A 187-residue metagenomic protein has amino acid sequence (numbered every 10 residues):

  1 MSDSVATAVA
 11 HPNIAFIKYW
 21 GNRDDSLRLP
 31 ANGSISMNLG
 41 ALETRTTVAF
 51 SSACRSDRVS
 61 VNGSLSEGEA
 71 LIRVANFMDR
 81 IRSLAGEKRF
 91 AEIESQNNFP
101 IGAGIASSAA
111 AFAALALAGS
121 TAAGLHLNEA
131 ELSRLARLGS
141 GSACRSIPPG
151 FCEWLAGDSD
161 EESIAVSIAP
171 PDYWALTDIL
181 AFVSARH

Functional and structural regions predicted by a protein language model:
M1-A103, L117-L127, V183-A185: ATP-binding N-lobe of GHMP and related small-molecule kinases
D3-A6, I93, A109, R134 (+1 more regions): Hydrophobic alpha-helical segments, principally membrane-spanning helices and signal/leader peptides
S34-S36, S107-S108, S140: Short linear Ser/Thr-Pro motifs
G68, I105-A113, A130: Short, conserved micro-motifs enriched in small and acidic residues
A103-S107, I147-P148: Short, conserved acidic/polar surface loops in the N-terminal third of protein domains
A110-A122, G139: Stable alpha-helical structural segments in soluble proteins, enriched in small hydrophobic residues
E131-H187: ATP-dependent small-molecule kinase catalytic core of the GHMP/sugar-kinase superfamily and closely related
